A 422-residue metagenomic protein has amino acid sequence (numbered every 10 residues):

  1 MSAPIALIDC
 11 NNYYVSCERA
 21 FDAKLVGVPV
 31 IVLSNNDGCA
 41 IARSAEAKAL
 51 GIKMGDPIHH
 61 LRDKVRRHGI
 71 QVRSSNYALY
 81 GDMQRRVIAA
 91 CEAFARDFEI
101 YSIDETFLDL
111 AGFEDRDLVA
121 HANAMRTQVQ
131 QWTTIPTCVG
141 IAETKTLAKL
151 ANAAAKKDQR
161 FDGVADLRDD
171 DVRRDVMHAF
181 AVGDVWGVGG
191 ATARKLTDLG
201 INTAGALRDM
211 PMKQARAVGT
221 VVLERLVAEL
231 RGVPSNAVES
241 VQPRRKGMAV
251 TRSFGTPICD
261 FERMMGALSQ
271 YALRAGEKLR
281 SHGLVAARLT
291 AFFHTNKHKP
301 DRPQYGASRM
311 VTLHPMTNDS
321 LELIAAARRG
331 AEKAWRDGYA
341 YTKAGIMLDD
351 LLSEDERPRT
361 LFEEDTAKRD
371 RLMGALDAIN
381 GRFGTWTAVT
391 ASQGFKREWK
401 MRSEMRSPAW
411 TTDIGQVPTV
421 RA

Functional and structural regions predicted by a protein language model:
M1-R231, A237, E277, E363-A422: Gly/Gly-Pro- and Ser/Thr-rich, intrinsically disordered tail segments characteristic of DNA damage-repair and tolerance
Y13, N36-C39, N296-K299, L351-D355: Short, charged/polar surface micro-motifs in flexible loops or helix N-caps
Y101-E105, A142-K145, L284-R288, Y339-K343: Short Gly/Ser/Thr- and Asp/Glu-enriched loop/turn motifs at secondary-structure junctions
T106-G112, A307-H314, D355-L361: Short, hydrophobic beta-strand segments
E114-L118, P300, L352-R359: Short, charged/polar, Gly/Pro-enriched secondary-structure boundary elements
I141-K145, F293-T295, G345-D350, S392-G394: A general secondary-structure junction signal
D184, T192-A340, R421: DNA-contacting surface of Y-family translesion DNA polymerases
E322-R382: C-terminal hydrophobic structural anchor segments that stabilize assembly/packing rather than catalytic chemistry
